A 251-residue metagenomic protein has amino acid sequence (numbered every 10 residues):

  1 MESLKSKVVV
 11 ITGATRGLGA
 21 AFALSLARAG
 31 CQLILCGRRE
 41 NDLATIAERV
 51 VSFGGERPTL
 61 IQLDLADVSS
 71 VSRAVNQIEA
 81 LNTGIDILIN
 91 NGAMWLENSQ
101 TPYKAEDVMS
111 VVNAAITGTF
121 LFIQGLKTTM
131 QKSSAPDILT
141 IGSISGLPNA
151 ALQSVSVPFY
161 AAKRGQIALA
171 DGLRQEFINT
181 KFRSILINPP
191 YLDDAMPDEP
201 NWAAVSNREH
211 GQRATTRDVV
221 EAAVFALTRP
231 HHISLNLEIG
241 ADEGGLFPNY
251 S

Functional and structural regions predicted by a protein language model:
T15-R16: Conserved glycine-rich cofactor-binding loop
C31-T45: Conserved glycine-rich Rossmann-like NAD(P)H-binding loop of the short-chain dehydrogenase/reductase
N41, Q62-A74, A105: The beta1-alpha1 cofactor-binding region of Rossmann-like NAD(H)/NADP(H)-dependent oxidoreductases
N91-E97: Conserved NAD(P)H cofactor-binding loop of Rossmann-fold oxidoreductase domains
S99-T101, D107-V112: Substrate-binding pocket helix/loop in short-chain dehydrogenase/reductase
D137-G165, D171, Q175-I178: Catalytic loop of short-chain dehydrogenase/reductase
S184-I187, W202-N249: C-terminal helical subdomain
